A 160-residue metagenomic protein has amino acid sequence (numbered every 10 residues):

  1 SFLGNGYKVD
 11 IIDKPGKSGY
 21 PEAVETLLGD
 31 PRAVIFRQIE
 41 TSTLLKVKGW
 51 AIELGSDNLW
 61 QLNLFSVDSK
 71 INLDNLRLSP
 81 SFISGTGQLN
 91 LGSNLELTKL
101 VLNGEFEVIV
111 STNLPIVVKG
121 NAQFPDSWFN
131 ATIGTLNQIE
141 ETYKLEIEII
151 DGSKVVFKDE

Functional and structural regions predicted by a protein language model:
G4-G6, D10-P15, A23-L27, L73-L76 (+1 more regions): Short, surface-exposed interaction patches in beta-rich subdomains that mediate adhesion/assembly near membranes
P15-N94: Non-cytosolic head/periplasmic domains of membrane-anchored proteins
